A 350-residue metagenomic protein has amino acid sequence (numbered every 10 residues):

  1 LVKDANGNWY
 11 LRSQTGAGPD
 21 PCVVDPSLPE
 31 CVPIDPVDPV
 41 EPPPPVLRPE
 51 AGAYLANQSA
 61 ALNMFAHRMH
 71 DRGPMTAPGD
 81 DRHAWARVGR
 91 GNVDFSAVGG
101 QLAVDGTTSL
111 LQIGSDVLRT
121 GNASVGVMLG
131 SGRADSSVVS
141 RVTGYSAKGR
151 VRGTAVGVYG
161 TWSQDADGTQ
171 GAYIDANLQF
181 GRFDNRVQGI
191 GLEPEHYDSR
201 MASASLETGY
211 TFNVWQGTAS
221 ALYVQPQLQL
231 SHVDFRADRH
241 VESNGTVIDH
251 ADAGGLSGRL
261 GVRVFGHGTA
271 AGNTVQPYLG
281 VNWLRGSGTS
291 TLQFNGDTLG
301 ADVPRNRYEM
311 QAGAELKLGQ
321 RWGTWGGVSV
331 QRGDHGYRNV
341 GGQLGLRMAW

Functional and structural regions predicted by a protein language model:
L1-L55: Extracellular/surface-exposed low-complexity segments
I34-Q216, G327-V330, D334-Q343, R347: Outer membrane beta-barrel translocator domains of Type V secretion systems
T154-G157, V247-W350: Outer membrane beta-barrel transmembrane domains
Q170, R200, A221-Y223, T274: Surface-exposed loop/turn motifs in large extracellular/passenger domains
G181, V233, L284-G286: Hydrophobic lipid-interacting interfaces of membrane-associated proteins
T208, L222-F235: Solvent-exposed flexible segments
H240-N244: Solvent-exposed loop segments that connect transmembrane elements
